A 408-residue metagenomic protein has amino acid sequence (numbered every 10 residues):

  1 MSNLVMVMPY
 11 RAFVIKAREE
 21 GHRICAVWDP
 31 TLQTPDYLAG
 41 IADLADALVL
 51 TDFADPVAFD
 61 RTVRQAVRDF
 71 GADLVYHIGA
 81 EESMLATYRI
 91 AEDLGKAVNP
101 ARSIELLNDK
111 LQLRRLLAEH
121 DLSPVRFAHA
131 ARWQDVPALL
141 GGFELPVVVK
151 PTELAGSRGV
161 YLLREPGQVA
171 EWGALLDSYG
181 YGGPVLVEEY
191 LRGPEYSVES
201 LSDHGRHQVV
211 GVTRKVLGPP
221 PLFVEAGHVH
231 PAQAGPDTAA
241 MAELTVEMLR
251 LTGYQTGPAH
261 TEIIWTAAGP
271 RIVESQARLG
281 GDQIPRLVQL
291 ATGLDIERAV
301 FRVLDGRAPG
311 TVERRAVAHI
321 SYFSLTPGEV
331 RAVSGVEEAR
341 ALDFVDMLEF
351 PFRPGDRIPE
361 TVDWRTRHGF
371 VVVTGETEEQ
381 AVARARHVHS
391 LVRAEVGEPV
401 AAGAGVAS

Functional and structural regions predicted by a protein language model:
M1-R102, Q134, L325, F352-T366 (+2 more regions): ATP-binding N-terminal substructure of ATP-dependent carboxylate-amine bond-forming enzymes
Q65-A72, G141-F143, Y179-Y181, T252: Glycine-rich phosphate-binding loop signature in dinucleotide/nucleotide-binding domains
E82-M84, R89-D93, R102-H120, H129: Well-ordered mid-protein domain cores that form the structural environment of catalytic cofactors
D109-L186, R192, H204-R206, P231-E243 (+2 more regions): Active-site nucleotide/adenylate-binding loops and adjacent lid/helix of ATP-dependent enzymes
P151-E153, P221-L222, T361-T366: Short, flexible turn/loop "capping" segments at secondary-structure junctions
G167, E189-Y254, P258, W265 (+3 more regions): ATP-dependent carboxylate/phosphate-activation module, predominantly the ATP-grasp catalytic core and closely related
F301-S408: Peripheral (often C-terminal) accessory segments that flank ATP-dependent C-N-forming ligase machineries
